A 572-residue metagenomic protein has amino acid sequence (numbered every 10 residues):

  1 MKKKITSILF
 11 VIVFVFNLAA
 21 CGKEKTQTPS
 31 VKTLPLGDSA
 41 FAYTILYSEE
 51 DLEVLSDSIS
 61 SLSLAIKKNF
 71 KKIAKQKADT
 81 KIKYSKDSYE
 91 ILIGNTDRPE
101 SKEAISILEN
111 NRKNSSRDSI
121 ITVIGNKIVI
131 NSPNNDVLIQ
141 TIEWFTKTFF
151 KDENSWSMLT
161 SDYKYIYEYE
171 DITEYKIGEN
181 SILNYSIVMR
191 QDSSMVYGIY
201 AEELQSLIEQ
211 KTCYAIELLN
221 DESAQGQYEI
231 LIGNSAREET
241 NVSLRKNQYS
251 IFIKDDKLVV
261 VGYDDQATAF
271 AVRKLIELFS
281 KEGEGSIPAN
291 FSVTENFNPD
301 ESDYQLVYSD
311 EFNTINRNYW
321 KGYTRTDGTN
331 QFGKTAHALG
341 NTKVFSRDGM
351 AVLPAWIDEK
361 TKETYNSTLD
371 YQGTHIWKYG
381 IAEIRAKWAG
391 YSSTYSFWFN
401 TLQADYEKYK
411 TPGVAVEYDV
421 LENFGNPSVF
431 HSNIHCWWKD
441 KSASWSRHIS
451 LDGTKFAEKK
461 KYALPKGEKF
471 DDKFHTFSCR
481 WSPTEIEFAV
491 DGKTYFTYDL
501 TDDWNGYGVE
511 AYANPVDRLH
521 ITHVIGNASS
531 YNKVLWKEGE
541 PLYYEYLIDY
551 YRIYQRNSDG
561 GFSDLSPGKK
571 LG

Functional and structural regions predicted by a protein language model:
M1-K4, G22: Positively charged n-region of N-terminal signal peptides that target proteins for export
K2, E284, N557-G561: In a subset of proteins, long, contiguous C-terminal domains/tails are tracked
K3, E53, M195, Y263 (+1 more regions): Short coil/turn segments at secondary-structure boundaries
K3-V11: Sec-dependent signal peptide recognition, specifically the positively charged N-region followed immediately by
V13-V15: Hydrophobic alpha-helical transmembrane signal-anchor segments
N17-A20: C-terminal motif of bacterial Sec signal peptides marking the signal peptidase cleavage site
K25-F297: Solvent-exposed alpha-helical segments and adjacent loops that form catalytic or protein-interaction surfaces
N296-G572: GH16 jelly-roll
